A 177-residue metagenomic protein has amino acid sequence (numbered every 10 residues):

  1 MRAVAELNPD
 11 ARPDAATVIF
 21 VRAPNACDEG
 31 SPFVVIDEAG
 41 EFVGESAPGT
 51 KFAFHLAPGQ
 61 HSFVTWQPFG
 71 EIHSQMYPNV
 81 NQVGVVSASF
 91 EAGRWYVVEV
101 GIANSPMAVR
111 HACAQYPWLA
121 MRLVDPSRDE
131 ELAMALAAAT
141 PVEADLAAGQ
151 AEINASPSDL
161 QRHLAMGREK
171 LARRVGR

Functional and structural regions predicted by a protein language model:
M1-R177: Short loop/turn and low-complexity linker motifs enriched in small/turn-promoting residues
